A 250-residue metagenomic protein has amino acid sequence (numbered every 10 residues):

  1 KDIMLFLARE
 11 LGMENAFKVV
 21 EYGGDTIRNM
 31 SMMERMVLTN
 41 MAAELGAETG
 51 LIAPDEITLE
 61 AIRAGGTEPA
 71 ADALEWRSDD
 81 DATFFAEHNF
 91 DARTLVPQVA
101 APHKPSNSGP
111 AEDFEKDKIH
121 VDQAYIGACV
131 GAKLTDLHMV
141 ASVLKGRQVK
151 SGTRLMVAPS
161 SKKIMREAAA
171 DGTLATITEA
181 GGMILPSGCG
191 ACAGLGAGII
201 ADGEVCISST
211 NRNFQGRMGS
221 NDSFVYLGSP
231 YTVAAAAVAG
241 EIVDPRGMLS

Functional and structural regions predicted by a protein language model:
K1-S250: Fe-S-dependent hydro-lyases/dehydratases of central metabolism
